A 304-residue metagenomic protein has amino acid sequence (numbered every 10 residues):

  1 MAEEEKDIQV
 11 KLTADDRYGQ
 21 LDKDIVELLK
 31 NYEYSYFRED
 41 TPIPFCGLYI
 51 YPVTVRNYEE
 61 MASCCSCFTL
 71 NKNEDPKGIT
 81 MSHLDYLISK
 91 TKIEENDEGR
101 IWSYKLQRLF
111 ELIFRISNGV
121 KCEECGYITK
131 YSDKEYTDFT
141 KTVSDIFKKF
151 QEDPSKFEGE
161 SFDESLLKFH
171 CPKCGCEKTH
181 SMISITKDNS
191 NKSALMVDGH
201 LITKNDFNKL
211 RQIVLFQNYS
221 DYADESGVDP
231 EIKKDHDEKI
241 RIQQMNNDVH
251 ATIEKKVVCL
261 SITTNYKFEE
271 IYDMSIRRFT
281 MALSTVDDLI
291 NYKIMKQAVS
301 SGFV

Functional and structural regions predicted by a protein language model:
M1-G119, C174-C176, G199-A298: An amphipathic, hydrophobic-aromatic interaction surface with interspersed Lys/Arg that forms lipid/phosphate-bearing
I93-N118, K134-F157, I183-S193: Phosphoinositide system proteins, centered on phosphoinositide phosphatases and their trafficking scaffolds
G119, L166-K168: Residues immediately within or flanking Cys/His clusters that coordinate Zn2+ in small zinc-binding modules
C122-C125, C171-C174: Short cysteine-rich clusters marking metal-coordination/redox-active sites
E123-T129, E160-S165, S261-T263: Short Cys/His-rich zinc-binding micro-motifs
T129, K178-H180: Cys/His-rich microdomains that often coordinate metals
A298-V304: C-terminal structured domains
